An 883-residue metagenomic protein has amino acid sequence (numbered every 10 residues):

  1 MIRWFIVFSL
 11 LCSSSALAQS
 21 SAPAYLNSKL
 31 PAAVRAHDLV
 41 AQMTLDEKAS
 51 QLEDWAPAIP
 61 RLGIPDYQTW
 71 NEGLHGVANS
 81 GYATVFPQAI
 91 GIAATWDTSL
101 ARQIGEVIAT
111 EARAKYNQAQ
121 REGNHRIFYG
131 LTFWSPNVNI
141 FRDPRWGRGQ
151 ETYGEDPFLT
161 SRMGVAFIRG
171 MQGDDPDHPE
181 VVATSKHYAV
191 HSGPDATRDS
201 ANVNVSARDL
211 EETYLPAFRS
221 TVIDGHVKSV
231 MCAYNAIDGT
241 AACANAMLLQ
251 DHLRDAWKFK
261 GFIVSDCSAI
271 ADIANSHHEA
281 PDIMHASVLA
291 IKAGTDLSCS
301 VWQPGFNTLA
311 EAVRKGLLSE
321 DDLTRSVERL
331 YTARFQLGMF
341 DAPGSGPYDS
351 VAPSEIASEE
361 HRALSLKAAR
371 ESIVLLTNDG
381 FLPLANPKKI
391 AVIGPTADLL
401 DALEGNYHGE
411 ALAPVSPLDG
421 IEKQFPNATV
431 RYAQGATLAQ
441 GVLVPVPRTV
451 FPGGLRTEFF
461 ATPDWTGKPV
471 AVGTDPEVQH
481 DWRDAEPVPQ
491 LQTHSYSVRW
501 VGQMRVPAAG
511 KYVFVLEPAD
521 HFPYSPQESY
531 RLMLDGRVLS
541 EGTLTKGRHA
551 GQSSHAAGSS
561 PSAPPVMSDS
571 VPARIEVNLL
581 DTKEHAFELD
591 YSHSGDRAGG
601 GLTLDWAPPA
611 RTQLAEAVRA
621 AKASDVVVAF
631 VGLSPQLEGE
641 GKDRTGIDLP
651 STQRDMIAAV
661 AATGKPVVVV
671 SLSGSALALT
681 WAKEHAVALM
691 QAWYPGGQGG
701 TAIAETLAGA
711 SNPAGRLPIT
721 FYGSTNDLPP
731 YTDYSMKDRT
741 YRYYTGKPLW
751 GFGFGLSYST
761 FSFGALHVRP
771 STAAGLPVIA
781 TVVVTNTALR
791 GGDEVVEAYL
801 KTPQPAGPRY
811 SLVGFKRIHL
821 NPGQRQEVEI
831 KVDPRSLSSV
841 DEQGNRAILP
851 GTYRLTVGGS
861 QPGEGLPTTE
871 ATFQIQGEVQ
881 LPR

Functional and structural regions predicted by a protein language model:
W4-S15: Bacterial N-terminal signal peptides
I6, V288, L766, Q826 (+2 more regions): Hydrophobic transmembrane signal anchors and adjacent membrane-proximal interface regions, especially in viral
A18-S838, P850-V857, Q861: Glycoside hydrolase catalytic-domain context in secreted enzymes
D833-R883: Terminal connector regions
